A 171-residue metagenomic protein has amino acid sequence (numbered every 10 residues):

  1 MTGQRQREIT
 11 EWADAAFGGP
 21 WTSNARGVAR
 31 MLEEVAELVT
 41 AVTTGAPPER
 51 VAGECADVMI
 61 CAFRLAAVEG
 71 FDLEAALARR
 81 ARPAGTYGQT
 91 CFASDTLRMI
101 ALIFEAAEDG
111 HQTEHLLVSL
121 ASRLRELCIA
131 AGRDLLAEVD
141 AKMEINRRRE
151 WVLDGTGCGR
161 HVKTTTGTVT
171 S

Functional and structural regions predicted by a protein language model:
M1-S171: Flexible "arm" and connector segments at domain edges
